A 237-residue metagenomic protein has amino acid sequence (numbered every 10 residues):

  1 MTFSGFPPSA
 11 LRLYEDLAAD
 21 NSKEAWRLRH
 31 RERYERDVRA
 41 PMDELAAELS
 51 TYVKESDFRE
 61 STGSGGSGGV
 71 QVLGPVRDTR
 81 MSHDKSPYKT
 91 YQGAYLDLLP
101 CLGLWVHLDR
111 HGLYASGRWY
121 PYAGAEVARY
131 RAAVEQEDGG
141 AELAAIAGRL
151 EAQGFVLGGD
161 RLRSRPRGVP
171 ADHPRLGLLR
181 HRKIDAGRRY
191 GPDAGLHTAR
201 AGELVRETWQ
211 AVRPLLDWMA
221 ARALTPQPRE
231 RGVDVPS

Functional and structural regions predicted by a protein language model:
M1-L17, N21-K23, P41-A46, S50 (+2 more regions): Long, solvent-exposed, polar/charged low-complexity segments
L11-P75: Active-site acidic/histidine clusters and adjacent loop/turn architecture that either coordinate catalytic ions
R31-V38, W119-Y120, A128-E135, H197 (+1 more regions): Short histidine-centered catalytic/ligand-binding loop motif
R39, G63, G68-Q71, V76-A94 (+2 more regions): Soluble extramembrane domains of integral membrane proteins
R59-G66, D78-Y88, G187, L196 (+2 more regions): N-terminal low-complexity, intrinsically disordered segments
V70, G112, H181-K183: Sequence-level motif detector for i,i+2 pairs with an aromatic at +2
D78-D138: Aromatic- and glycine-enriched beta-alpha-beta binding-site module
S116-R167: A contiguous pocket-lining binding segment that forms or flanks enzyme active sites
